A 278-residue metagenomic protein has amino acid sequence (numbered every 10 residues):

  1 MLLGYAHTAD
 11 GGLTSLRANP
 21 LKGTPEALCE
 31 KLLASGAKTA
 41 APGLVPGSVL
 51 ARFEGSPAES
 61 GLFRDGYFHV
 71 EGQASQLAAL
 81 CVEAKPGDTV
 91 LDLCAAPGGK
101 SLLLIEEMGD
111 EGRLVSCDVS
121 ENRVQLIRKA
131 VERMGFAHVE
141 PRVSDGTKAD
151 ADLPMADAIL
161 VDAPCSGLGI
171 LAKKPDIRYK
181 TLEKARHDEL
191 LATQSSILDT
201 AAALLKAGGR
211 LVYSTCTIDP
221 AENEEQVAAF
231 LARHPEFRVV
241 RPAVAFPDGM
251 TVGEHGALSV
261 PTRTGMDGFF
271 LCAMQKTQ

Functional and structural regions predicted by a protein language model:
M1-Q278: S-adenosylmethionine
